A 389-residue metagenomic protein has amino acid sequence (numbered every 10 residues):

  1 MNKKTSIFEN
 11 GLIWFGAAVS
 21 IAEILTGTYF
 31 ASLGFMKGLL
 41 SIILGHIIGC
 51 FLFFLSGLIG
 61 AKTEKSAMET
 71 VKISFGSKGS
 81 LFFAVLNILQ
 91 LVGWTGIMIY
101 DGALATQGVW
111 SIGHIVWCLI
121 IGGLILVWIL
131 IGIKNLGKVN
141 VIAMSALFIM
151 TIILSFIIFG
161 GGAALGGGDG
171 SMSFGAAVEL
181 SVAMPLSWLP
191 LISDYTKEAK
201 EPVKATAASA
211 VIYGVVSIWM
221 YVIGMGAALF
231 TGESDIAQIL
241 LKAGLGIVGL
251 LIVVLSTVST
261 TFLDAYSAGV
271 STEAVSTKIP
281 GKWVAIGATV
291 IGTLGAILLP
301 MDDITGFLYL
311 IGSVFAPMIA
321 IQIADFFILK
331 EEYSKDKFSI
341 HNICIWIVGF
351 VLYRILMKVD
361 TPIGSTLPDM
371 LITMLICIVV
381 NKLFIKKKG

Functional and structural regions predicted by a protein language model:
M1-Y29, L33-K37, N135, S173-V178 (+3 more regions): Membrane-interface "cap" regions at the ends of multi-pass membrane proteins
K4, D169, A320-G389: C-terminal membrane-solvent junction of multi-pass transporters and transport-like membrane proteins
I13-A17, F83-I88, V109-I131, M144-S155 (+3 more regions): Transmembrane alpha-helical segments of multi-pass small-molecule transport proteins
T28-L58, G79-L81, Y213, P368 (+1 more regions): Extracellular loop-to-transmembrane helix junctions
T28-S32, L58, I97, D101-V109 (+6 more regions): Membrane-water interface regions at transmembrane-helix termini and the short interhelical loops of multi-pass membrane
I43-F75, F82-I88, F384-K386: Juxtamembrane transmembrane-helix boundary signature
G79-I112, V258-A274: Hydrophobic transmembrane alpha-helices that form the core helical bundles of multi-pass secondary transporters
V116-I158, G168-D169, T206-Y213, L308-A320 (+1 more regions): Membrane-interface loop-to-helix entry segments
